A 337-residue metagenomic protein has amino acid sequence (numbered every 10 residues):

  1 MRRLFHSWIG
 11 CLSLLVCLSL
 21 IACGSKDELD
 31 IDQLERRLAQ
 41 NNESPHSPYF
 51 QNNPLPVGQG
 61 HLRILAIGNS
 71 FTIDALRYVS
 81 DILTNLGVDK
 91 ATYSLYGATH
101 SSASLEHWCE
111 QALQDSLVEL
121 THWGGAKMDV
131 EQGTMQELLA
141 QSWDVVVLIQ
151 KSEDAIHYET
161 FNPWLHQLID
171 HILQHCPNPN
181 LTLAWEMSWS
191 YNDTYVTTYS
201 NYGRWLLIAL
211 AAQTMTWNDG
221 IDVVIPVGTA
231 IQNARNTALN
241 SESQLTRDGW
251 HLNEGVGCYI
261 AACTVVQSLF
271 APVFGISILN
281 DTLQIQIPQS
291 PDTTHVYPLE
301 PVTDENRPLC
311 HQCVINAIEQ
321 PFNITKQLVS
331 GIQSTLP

Functional and structural regions predicted by a protein language model:
M1-H6: N-terminal secretory signal peptides that target proteins for export/translocation
G10-S19: Bacterial N-terminal signal peptides
L20-G58: Bacterial Sec-dependent N-terminal signal peptides
L62: Nucleotide donor/acceptor-binding cores
L65-I67, E186: Short hydrophobic segments within beta-strands
I67, I73-N162: Conserved SGNH/GDSL esterase-like catalytic core that processes O-acyl groups on lipids and polysaccharides
Q132-G255, Q267-L269, V273-I276: Alpha-helical cap/lid subdomain in secreted, periplasmic, or secretory-pathway luminal O-acyl-processing enzymes
G249-L252, V256-P337: Conserved catalytic region of serine esterases and O-acyltransferases that act on ester linkages in lipids
